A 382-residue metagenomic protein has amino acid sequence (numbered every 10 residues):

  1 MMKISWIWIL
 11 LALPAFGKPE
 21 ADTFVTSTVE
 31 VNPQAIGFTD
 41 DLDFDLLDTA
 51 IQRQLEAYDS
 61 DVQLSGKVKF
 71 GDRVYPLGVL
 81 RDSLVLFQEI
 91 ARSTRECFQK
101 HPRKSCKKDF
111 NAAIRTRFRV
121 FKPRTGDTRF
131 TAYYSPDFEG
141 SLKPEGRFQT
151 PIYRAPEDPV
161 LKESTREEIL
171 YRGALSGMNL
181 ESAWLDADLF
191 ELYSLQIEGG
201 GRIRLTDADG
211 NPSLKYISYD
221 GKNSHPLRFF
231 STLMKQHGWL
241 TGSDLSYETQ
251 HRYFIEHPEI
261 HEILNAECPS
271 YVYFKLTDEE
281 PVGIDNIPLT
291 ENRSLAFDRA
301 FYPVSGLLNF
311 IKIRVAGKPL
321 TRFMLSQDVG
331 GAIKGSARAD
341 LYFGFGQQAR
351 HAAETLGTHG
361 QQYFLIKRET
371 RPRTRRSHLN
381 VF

Functional and structural regions predicted by a protein language model:
M1-S5: Positively charged n-region of N-terminal signal peptides that target proteins for export
W6-I7, K318: Residues at the start of alpha-helices and the adjacent loop-to-helix junctions
W8-G17: Hydrophobic h-region of N-terminal signal peptides that target proteins for export in Gram-negative bacteria
K18-F382: Solvent-exposed, well-ordered loop and adjacent helix/strand elements within mature globular domains that form
